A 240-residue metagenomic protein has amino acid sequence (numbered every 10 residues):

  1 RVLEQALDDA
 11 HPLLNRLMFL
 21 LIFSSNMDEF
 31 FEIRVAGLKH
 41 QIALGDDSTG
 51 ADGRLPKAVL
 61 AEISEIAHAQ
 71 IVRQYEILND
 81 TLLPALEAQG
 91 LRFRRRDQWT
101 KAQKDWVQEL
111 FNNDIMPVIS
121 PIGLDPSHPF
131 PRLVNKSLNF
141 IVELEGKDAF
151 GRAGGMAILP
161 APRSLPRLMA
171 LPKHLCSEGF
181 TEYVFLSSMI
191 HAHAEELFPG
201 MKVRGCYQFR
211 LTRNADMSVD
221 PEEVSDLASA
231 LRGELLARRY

Functional and structural regions predicted by a protein language model:
R1-Y240: N-terminal non-catalytic structural scaffold regions of very large proteins
